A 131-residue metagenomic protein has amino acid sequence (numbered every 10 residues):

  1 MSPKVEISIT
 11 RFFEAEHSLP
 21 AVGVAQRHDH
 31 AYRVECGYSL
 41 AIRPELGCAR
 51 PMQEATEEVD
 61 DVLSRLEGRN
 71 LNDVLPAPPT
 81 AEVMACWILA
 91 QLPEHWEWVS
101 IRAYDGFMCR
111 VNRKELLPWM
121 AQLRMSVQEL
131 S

Functional and structural regions predicted by a protein language model:
M1-S131: Charge-rich, low-complexity N-terminal segments
